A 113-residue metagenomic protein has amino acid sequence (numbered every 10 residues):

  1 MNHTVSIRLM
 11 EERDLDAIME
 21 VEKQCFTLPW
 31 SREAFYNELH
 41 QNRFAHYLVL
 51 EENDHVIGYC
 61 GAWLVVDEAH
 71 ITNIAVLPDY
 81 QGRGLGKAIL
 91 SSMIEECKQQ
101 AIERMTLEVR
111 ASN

Functional and structural regions predicted by a protein language model:
N2, L9-R83, K87-E96, Q100: Acetyl-CoA-dependent GNAT
E103: Short acidic/polar active-site loop segments enriched in Thr and Asp
L107-N113: Conserved beta-strand-loop-alpha-helix junction that forms the acyl-donor binding cleft
